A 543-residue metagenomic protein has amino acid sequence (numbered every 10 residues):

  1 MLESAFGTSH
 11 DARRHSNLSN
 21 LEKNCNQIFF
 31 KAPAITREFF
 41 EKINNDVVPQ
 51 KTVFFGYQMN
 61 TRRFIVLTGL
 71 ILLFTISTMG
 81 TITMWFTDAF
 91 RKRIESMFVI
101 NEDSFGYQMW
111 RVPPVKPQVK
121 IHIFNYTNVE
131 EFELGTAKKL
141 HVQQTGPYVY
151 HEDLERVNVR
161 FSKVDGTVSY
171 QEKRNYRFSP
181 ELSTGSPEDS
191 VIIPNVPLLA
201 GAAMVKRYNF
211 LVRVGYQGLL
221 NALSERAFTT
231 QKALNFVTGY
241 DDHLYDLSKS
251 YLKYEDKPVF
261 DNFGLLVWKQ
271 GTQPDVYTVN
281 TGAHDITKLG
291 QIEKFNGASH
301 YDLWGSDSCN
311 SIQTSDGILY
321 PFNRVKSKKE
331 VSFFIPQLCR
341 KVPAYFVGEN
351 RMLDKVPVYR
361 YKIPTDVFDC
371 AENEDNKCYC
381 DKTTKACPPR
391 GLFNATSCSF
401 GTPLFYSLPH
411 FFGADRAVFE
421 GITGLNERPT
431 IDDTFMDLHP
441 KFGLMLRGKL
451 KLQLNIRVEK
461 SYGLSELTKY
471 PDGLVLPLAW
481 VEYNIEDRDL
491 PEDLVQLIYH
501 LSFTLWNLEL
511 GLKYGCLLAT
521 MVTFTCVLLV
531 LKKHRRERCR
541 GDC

Functional and structural regions predicted by a protein language model:
L2-E3: Context-dependent free N-terminus signature
F6-G7, D11-N350, D354-P357, P364-L444 (+1 more regions): Extracellular or lumenal secretory-pathway regions
